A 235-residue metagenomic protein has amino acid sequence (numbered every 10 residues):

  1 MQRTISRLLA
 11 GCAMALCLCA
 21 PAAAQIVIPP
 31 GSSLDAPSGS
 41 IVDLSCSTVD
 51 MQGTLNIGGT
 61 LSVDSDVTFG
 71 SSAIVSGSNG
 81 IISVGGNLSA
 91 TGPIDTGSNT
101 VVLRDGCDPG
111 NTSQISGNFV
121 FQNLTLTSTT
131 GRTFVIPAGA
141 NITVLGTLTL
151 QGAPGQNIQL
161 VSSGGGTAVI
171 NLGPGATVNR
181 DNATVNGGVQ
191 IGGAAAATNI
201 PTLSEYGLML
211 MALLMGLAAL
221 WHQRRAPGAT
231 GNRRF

Functional and structural regions predicted by a protein language model:
M1-C12, Y206: Bacterial N-terminal signal peptides that target proteins for export
Q2-T4, A194-A197, L214: Intrinsically disordered, low-complexity terminal regions
A10, A15-C17, L44, D105: Secreted/extracellular small peptides and ectodomain modules produced from precursors
L18-A24: Sec/Tat signal peptide C-region and signal peptidase I cleavage site
Q25-N141, T149-A197: Extracellular beta-strand-rich, repetitive "passenger/adhesive" scaffolds that bind or process carbohydrates
G193-L210: Short, threonine-centered small-residue motifs that mark membrane-proximal processing/anchoring sites and TM-junction
Y206-R225: A cross-kingdom C-terminal cell-surface attachment/processing module
P227-F235: Cytoplasmic C-terminal tails of single-pass
